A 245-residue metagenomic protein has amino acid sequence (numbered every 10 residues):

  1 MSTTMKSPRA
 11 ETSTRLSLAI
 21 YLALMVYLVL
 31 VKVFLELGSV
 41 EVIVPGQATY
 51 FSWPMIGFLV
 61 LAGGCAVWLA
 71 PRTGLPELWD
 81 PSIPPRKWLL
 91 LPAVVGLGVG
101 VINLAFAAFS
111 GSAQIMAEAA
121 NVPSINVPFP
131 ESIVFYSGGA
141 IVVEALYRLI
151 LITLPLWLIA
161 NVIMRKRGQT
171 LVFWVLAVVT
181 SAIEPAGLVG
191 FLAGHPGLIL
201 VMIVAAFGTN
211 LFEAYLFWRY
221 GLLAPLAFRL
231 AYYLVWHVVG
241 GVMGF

Functional and structural regions predicted by a protein language model:
M1-T14, V67-W79: N-terminal juxtamembrane cytosolic/stromal segments of multi-pass membrane proteins
M5-Y21, A48-S52, I83-V94, L223-L226: Alpha-helical transmembrane segments and their helix-start/interface "positive-inside/aromatic belt" motifs in integral
T14-V31, L91-V99, V175-I183: Alpha-helical transmembrane segments
R15-W68, A117-N126, S132: Alpha-helical transmembrane segments in multi-pass membrane proteins
V33-V42, A108-F109, A186-G194: Juxtamembrane "helix-exit" motif on the non-cytosolic side of transmembrane helices
P45-Q47, T73-G139, L156-K166: Juxtamembrane helix-loop-helix connectors linking adjacent transmembrane helices in multi-pass membrane enzymes
A62-T73, L151-L154: Membrane-water interface of transmembrane alpha-helices
F129-F245: Transmembrane helix-loop-helix hairpins at the membrane interface of multi-pass integral membrane proteins
